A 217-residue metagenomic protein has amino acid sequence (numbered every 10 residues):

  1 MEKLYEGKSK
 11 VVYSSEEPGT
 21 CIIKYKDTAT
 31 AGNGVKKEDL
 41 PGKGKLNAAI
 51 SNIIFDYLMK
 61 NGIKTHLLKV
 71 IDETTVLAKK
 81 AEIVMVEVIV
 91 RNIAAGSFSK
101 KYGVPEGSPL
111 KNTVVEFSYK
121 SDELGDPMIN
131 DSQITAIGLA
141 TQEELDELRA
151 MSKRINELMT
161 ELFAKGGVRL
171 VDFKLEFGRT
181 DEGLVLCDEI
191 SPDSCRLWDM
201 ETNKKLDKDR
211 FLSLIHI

Functional and structural regions predicted by a protein language model:
M1-Y119: Active-site loop/lid in soluble adenylation, ligation, and acyl-transfer enzymes
C21-I23, S121-S132: Short coil-to-beta-strand
V35-K45, M128-M151: Short histidine-centered catalytic/ligand-binding loop motif
L68-T74, F163-G178: A short glycine-rich, hydrophobically flanked beta-strand micro-motif that places a catalytic Asp/Glu for divalent metal
L110-G125, N156-R169, S191-R196: Phosphate-binding core of ATP-grasp and ATP-grasp-like enzymes
L139-V171: A long amphipathic alpha-helix within ATP-dependent nucleotide-binding catalytic cores
F177-K205: Catalytic activation segment of kinase domains across protein kinase-like and atypical kinase folds
I215-I217: Conserved small/polar residues in nucleotide/adenosyl-binding loops
